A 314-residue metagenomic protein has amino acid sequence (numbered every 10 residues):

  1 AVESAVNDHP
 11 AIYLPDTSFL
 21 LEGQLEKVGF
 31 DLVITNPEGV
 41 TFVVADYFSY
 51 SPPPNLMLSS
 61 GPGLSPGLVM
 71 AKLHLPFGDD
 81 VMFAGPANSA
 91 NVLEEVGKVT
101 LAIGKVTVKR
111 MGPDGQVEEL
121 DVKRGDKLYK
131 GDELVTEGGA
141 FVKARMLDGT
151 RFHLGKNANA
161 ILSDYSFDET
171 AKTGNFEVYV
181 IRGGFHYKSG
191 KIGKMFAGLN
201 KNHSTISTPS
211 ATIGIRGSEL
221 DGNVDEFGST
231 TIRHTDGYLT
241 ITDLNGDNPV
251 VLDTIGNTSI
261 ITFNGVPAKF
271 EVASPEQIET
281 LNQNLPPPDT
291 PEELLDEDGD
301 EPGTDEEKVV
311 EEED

Functional and structural regions predicted by a protein language model:
A1-E3, D314: Short intrinsically disordered, low-complexity coil segments enriched in acidic
E3-F42, D46-G138, V142-E301: Flexible, surface-exposed loop/linker segments and immediately adjacent secondary-structure boundaries
D296-D314: Beta-propeller domains
